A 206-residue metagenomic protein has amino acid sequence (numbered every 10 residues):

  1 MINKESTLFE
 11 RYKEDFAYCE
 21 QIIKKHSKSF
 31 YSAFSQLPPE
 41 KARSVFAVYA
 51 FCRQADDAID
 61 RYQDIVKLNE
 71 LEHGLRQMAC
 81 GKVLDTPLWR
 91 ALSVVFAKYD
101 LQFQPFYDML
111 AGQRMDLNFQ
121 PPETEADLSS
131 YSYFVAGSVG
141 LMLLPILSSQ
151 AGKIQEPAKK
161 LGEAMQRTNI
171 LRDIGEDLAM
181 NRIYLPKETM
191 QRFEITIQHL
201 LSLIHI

Functional and structural regions predicted by a protein language model:
M1-L203: Acidic catalytic motifs of isoprenoid enzymes
